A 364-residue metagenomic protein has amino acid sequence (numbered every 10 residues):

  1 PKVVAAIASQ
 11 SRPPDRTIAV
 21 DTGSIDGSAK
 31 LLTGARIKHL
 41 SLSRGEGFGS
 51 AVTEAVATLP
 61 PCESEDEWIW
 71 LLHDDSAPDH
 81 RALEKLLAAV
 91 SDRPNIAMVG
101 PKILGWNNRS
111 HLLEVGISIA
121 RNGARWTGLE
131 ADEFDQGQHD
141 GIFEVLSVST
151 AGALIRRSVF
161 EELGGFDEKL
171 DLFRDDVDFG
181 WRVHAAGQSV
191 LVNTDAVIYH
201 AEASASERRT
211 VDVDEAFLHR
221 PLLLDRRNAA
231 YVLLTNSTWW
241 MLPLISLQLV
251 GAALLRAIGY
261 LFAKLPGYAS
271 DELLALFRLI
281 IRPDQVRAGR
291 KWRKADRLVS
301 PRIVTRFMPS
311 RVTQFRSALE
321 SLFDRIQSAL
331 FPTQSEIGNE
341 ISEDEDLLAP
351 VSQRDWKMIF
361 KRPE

Functional and structural regions predicted by a protein language model:
A5-P14: Short, acidic, metal-binding catalytic loop of nucleotide-sugar glycosyltransferases
P13, D21-K30, R44: A conserved acidic beta->alpha catalytic loop
L42-P61: Glycine-rich, basic loop-to-helix element that forms the pyrophosphate-binding segment of sugar-nucleotide handling
S64-A77: Short beta-strand-to-loop acidic/aromatic patch adjacent to the donor-nucleotide binding site
D79-A120: Conserved donor NDP-sugar-binding/catalytic core segment of glycosyltransferases
L146-G165, K169-V197: A short, conserved alpha-helix in the catalytic core of glycosyltransferases
A186-Q285: Active-site-adjacent helix/loop segment of glycosyltransferases that harbors family-specific signature motifs
W239-P363: Non-catalytic, C-terminal membrane-associated alpha-helical segments of glycosyltransferases
